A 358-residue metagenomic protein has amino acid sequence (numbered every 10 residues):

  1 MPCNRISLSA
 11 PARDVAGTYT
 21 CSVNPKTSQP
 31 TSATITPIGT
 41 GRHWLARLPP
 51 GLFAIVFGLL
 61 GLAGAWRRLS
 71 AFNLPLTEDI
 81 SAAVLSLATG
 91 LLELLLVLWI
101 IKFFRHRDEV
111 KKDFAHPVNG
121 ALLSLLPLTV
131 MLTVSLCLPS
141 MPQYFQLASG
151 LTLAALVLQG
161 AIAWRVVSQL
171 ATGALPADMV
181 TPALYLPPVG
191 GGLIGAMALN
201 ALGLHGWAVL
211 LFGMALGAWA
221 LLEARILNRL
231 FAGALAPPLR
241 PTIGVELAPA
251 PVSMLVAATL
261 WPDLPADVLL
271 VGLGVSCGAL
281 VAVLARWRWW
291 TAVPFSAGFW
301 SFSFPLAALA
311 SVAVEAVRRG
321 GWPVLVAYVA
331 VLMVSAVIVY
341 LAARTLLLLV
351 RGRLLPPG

Functional and structural regions predicted by a protein language model:
A10-A16, V23: Acidic, Ala/Val/Gly-enriched low-complexity intrinsically disordered segments
S32-A65, S81, L85, R107-L132 (+8 more regions): Juxtamembrane helix-loop boundaries in multi-pass membrane proteins
W66-I80, C137-L147, G195-V209, A257-V268 (+1 more regions): Helix-coil boundary and interhelical linker segments in multi-pass alpha-helical membrane proteins
A83-L94, Q146-G160, G206-W219, D267-C277: Structural signature of hydrophobic alpha-helical transmembrane segments
W99-R107, S135-Q146, V166-A171: Transmembrane alpha-helix boundary signature
I162-V166, A196-A198, L221-L230, V252-T259 (+1 more regions): Alpha-helical transmembrane segments in multipass membrane proteins, preferentially the mid-helix core
